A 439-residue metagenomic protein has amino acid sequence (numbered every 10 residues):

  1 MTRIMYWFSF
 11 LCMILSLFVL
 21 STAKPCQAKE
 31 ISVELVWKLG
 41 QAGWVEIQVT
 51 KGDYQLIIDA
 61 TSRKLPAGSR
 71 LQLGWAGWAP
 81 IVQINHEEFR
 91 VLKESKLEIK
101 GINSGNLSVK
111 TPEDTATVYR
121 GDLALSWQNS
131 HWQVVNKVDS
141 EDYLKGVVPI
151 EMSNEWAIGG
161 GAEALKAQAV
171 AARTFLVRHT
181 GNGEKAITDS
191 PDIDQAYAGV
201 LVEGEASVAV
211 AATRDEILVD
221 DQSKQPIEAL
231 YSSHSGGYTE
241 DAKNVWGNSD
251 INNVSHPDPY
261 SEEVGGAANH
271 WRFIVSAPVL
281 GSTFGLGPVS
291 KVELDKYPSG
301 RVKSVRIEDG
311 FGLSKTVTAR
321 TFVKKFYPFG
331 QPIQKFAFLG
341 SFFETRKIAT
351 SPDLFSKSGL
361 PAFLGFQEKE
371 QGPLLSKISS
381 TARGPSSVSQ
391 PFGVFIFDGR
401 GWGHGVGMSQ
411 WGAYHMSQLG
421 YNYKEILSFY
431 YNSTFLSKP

Functional and structural regions predicted by a protein language model:
T2-P439: Conserved, single-site charged/polar hotspot
